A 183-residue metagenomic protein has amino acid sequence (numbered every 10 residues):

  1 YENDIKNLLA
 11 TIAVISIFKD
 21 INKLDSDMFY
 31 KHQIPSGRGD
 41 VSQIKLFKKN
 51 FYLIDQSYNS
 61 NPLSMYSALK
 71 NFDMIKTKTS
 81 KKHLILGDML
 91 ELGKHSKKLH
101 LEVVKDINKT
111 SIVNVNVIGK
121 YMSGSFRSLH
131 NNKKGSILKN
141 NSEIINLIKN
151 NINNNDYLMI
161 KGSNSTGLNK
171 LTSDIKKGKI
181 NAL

Functional and structural regions predicted by a protein language model:
Y1-N3, A10-L183: ATP-dependent carboxylate-amine ligase
